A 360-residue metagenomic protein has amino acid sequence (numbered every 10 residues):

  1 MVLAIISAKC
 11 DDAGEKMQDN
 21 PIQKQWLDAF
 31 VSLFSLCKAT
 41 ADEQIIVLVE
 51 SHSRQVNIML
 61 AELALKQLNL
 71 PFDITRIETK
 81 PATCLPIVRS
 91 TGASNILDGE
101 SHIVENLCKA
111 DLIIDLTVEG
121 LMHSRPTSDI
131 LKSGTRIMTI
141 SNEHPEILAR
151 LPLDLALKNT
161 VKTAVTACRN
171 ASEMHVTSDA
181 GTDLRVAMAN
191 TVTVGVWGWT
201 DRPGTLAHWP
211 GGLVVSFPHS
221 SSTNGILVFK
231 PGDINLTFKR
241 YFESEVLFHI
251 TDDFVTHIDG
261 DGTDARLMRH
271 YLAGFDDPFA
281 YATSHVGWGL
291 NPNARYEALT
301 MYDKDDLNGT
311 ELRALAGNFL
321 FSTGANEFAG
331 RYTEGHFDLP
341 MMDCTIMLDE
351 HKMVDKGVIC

Functional and structural regions predicted by a protein language model:
A4-E243, T251, R266, A282 (+1 more regions): Active-site bordering "gate/hinge" segments that shape substrate access to catalytic or cofactor-binding pockets
V192, F254, P292, E327: Short loop/turn segments at secondary-structure transitions that flank enzyme active sites
K239, G260, E297-T300, R331-E334 (+1 more regions): Short conserved micro-motifs at the rims of enzyme active sites and ligand-binding pockets
S244-D264: Conserved SET/PR-domain catalytic core that frames the SAM/AdoMet-binding pocket
H257-G324: Dual-mode signal for accessory low-complexity, basic/Gly-rich regions
D305-G357: Internal helix-turn-beta structural module
